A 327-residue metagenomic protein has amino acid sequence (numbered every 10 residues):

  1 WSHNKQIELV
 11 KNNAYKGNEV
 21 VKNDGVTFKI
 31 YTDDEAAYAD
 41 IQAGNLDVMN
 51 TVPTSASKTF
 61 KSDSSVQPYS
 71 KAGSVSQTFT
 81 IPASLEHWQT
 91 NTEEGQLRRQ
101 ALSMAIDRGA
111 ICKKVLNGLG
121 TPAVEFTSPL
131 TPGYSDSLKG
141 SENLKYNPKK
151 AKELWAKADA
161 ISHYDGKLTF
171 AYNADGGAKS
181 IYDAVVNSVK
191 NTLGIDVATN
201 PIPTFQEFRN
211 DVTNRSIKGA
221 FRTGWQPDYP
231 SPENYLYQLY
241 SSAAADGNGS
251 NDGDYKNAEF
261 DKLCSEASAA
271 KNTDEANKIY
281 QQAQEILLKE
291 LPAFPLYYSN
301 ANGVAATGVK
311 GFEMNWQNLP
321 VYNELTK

Functional and structural regions predicted by a protein language model:
H3, A156-P227, D252, A301: Ligand/substrate-recognition segments at binding pockets and active sites
N13-T59: Ligand-site clamp/hinge motif
N23-G25, S74-V124, G166-G176, K271-K289: Alpha-helical secondary-structure segments
L46-V52, K218-G224, P295: Paired acidic/hydrophobic, glycine-rich loop segments that form the ligand-binding mouth/hinge of periplasmic-binding
K58-K71, I217, S231-G249, A306-K310: Ligand-binding "clamshell"
L97-Q100, C112-K113, D196-E207, S216 (+1 more regions): Extracytoplasmic/peripheral linker and loop segments enriched in polar/acidic and small residues with frequent Thr/Pro
T121-A158, G177-S180: Structural transition elements
G247, G303-K327: Long beta-strand-rich cores associated with HINT superfamily self-processing modules
